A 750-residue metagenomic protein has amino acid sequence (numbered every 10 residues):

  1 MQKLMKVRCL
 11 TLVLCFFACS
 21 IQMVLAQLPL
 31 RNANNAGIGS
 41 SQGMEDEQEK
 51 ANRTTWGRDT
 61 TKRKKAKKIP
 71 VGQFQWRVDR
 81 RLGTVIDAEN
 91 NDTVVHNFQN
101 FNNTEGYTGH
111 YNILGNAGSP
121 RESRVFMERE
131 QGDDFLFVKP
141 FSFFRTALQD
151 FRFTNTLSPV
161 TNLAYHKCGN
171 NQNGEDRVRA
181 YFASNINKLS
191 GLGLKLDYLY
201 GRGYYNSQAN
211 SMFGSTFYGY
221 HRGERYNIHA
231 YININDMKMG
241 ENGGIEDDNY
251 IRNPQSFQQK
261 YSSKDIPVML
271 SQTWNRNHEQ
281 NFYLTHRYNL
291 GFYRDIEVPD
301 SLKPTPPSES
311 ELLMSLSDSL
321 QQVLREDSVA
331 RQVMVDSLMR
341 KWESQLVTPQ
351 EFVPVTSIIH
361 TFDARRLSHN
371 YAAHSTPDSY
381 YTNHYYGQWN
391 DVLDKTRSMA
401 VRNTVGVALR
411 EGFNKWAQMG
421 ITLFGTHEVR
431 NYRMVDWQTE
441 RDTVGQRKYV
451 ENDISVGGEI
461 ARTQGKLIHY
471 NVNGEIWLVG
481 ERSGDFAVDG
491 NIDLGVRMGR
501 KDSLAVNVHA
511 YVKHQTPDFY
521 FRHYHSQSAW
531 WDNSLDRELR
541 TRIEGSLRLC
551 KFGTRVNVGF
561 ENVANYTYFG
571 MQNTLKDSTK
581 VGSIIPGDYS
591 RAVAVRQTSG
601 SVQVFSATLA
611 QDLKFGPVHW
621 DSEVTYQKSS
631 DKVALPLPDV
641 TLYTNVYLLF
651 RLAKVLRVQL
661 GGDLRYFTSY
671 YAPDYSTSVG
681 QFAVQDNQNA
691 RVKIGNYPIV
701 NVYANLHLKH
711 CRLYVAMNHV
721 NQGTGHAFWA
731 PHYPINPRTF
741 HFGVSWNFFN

Functional and structural regions predicted by a protein language model:
M1-A33, C711, A716, P737-N750: Bacterial Sec-dependent N-terminal signal peptides
K6-V13, D265-P267, S379, Y385: Terminal non-domain segments
C15, G132-F137, R152, L163-K167 (+7 more regions): N-terminal start-of-chain detector that recognizes signal peptides and the immediate post-cleavage beginning
A18-Q22, N170, R202-N206, V479-E481 (+1 more regions): A generic structural signal for short coil/turn motifs at secondary-structure boundaries
Q27-Y283, R287-P306, R497-D502, K709 (+2 more regions): Membrane-proximal, glycine/serine-rich, low-complexity loop/turn segments characteristic of large bacterial
M44-W56, T61-K64, L312-M339: Long, compositionally biased, charged low-complexity segments
S158, V268-S315, S319, R325-S328 (+1 more regions): Exposed, low-structure sequence patches enriched in small/polar residues
